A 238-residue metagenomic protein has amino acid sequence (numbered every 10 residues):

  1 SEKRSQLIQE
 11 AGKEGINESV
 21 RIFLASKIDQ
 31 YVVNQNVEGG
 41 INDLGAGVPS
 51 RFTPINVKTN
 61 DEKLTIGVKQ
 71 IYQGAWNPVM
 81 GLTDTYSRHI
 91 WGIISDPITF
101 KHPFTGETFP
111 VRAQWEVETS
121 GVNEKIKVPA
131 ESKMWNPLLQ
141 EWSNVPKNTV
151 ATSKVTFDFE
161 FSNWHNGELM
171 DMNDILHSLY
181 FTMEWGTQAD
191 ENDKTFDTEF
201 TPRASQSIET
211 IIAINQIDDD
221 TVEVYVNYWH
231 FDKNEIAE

Functional and structural regions predicted by a protein language model:
E2-N17, I22-E238: The feature preferentially marks the first beta-strand/turn patch immediately downstream of a bacterial lipoprotein
